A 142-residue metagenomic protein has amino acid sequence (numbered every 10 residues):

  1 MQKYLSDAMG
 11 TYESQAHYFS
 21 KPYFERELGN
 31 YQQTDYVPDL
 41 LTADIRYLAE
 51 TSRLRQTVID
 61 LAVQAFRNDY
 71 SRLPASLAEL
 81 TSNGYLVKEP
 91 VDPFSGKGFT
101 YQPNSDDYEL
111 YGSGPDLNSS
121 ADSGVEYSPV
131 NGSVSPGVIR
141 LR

Functional and structural regions predicted by a protein language model:
M1-R142: Short acidic linear motifs
